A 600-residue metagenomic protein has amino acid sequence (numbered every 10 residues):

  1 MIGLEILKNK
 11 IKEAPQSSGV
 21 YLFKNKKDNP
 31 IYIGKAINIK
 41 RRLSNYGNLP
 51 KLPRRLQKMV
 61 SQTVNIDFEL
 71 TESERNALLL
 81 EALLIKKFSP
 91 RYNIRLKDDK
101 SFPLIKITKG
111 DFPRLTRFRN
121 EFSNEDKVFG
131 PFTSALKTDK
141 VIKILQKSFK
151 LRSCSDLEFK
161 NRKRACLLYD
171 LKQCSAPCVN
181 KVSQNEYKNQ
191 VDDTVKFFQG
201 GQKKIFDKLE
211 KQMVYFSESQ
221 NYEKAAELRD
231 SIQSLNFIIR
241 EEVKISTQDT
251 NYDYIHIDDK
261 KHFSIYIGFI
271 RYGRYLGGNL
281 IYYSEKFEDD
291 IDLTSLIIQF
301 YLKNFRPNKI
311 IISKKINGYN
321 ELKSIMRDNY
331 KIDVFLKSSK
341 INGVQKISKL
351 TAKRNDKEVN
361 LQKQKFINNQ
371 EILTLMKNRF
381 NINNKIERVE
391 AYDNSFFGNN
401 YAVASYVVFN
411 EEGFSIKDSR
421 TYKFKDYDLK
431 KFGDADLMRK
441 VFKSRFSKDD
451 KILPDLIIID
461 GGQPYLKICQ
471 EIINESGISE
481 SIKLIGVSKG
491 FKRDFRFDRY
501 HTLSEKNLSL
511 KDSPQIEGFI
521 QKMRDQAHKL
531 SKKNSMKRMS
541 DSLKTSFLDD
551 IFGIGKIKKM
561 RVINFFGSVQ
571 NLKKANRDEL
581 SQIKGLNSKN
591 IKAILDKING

Functional and structural regions predicted by a protein language model:
M1-G553: Conserved catalytic/ligand-binding micro-motifs in nucleotide and anionic cofactor chemistry
C469, I557-V562: Catalytic DNA-binding helix-loop module of base-excision-repair DNA glycosylases/AP lyases
L548-I551, R561-I563, V569-I583: A short amphipathic alpha-helix within small helical-bundle interaction modules
I598-G600: Generic C-terminal helix-cap and adjacent flexible tail
